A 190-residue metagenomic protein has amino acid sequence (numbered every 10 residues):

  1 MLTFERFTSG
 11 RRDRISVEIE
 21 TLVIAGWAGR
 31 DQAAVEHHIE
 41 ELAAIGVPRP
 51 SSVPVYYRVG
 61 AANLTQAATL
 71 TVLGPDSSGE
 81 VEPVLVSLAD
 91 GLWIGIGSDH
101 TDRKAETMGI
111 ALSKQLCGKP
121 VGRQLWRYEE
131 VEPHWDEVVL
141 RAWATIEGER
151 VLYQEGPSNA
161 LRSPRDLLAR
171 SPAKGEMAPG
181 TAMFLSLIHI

Functional and structural regions predicted by a protein language model:
M1-E176, A182: Catalytic-core "active-site belt" of small-molecule-metabolizing enzymes, emphasizing His/Asp/Glu-rich regions
F184-S186: Residue-level recognition of conserved beta-strand edge/terminus positions
I188-I190: Conserved small/polar residues in nucleotide/adenosyl-binding loops
